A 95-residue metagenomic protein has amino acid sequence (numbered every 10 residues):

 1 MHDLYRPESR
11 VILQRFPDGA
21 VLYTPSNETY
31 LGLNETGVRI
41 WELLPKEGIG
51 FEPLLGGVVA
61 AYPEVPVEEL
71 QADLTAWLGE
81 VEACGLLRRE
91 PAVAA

Functional and structural regions predicted by a protein language model:
M1-E28: Long, low-complexity, charged/polar intrinsically disordered regions in eukaryotic proteins
S26-T29, L33-A95: Long, charge-rich, low-complexity alpha-helical segments
